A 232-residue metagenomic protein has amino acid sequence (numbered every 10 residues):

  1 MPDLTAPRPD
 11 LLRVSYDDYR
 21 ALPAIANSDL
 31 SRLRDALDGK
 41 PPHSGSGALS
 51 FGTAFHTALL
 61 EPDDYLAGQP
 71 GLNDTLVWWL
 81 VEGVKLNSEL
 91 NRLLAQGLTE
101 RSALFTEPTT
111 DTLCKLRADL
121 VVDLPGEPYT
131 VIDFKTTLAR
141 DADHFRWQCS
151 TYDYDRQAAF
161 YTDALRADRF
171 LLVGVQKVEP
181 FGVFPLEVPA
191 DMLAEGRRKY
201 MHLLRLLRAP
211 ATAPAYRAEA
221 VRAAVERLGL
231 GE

Functional and structural regions predicted by a protein language model:
M1-R117, V225: Metal-dependent nuclease catalytic cores that hydrolyze phosphodiester bonds in DNA/RNA, characterized by
S46-G47, R146-D153: Short alpha-helix boundary/capping segments
L90-L93, V122-Y129, D163-F170: Secondary-structure boundary elements
L104-P108, D123, V173-V175: A generic structural motif
T109-L116, D123-L124, L138, V221-G231: Glycosyltransferase-associated regions of secretory-pathway enzymes, highlighting luminal stem/catalytic domains
L113-K115, Y129, F181-V183: Short, mixed charged/polar active-site loops that provide acid/base catalysis or chelate metal/phosphate cofactors
L116-W147, Y161: Conserved catalytic cores of phosphodiester-cleaving nucleases, focusing on short active-site segments
S150, D155, F160-E232: Metal-dependent nuclease catalytic regions and adjoining charged, substrate-binding loops involved in nucleic-acid end
